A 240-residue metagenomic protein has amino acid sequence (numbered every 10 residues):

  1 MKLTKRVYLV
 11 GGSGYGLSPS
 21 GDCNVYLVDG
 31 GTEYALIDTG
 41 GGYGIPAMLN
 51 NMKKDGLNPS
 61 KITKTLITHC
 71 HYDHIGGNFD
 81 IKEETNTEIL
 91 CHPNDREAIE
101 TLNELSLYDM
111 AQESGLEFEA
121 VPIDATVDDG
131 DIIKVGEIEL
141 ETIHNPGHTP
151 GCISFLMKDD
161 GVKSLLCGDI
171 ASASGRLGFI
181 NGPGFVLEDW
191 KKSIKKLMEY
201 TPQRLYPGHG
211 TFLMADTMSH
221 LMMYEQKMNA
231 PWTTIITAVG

Functional and structural regions predicted by a protein language model:
M1-D55, S154-G168: Conserved beta-strand hairpin/beta-sheet module of binuclear metal-dependent hydrolase folds, prominently
T4-G14, A111-G115, G136-L140: Short Pro/Gly-enriched beta-strand edge/turn motifs at strand-loop
R6, V28, D38, H69 (+8 more regions): Divalent metal-coordination and catalytic microenvironments
G12-L17, T65-T68, T142-N145, N181-F185: Short, flexible loop segments at the rims of nucleotide/cofactor-binding pockets, characterized by
G21, A47, G77, T217-H220: Residues at alpha-helix caps and immediate loop-helix transition turns in enzyme cores, especially N- and C-cap
A35-I37, L66, I89, S164-L166 (+1 more regions): Residue-level marker for buried hydrophobic side chains located in beta-strands that build the well-ordered beta-sheet
G41-Y43, L105, I132, I138-M228 (+1 more regions): Metallo-beta-lactamase
Y43-P46, K53-I132, M223-T233: Active-site HxH/HxHxD metal-binding segment of metal-dependent hydrolases
